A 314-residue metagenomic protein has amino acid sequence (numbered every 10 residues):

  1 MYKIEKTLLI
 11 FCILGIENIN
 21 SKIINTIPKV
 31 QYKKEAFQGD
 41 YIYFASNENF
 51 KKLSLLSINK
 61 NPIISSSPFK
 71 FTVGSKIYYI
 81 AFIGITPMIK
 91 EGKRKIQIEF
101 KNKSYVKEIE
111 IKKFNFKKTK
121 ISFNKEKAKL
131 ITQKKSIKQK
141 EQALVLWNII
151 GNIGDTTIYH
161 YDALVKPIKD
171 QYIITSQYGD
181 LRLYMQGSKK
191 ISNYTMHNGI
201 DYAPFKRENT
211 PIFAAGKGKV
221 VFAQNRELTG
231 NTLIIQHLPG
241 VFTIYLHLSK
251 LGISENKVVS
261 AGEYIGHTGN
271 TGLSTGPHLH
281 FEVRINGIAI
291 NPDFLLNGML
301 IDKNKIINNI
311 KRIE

Functional and structural regions predicted by a protein language model:
Y2-I10: Sec-dependent signal peptide recognition, specifically the positively charged N-region followed immediately by
I10-N18: Hydrophobic h-region of N-terminal signal peptides that target proteins for export in Gram-negative bacteria
K22-K117, I121: Cationic-aromatic interfacial patches
N47, N225, E263-Y264, G269-N270: Short, surface-exposed secondary-structure boundary micro-motifs
E108-T229: Surface-exposed, glycine-biased beta-strand/turn segments
F116-V145, S254-E263, E282-E314: Acidic, glycine-rich catalytic/binding loops that coordinate metals and/or anionic ligands
I212, G218-V220, N256-T268: A structural signal for short beta-strand/turn segments enriched in small hydrophobics and glycine
F213-G252, P277-E282: Zn2+-dependent peptidoglycan hydrolase active-site motif and core
